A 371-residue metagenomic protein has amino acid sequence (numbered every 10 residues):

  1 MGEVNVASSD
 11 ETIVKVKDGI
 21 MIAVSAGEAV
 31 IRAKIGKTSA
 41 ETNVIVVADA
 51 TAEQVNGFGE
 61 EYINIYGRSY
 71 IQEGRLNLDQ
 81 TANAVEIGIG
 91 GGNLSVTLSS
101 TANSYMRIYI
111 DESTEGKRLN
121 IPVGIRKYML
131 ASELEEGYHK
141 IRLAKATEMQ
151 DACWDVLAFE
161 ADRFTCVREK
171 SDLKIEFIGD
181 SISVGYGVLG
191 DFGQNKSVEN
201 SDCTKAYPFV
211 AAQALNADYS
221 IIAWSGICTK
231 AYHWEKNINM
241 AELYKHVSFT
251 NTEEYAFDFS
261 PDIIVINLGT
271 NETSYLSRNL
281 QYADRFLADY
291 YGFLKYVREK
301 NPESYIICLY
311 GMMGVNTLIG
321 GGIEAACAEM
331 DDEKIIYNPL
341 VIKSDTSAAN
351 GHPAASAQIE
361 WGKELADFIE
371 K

Functional and structural regions predicted by a protein language model:
M1-E53: Extracytoplasmic soluble-region selector
N5, D218-S220, K334-Y337: Conserved beta-strand segments of alpha/beta enzyme cores
S8, K15, T38, D79-T81 (+3 more regions): Residues that act as N-cap/strand-start positions at coil-to-secondary-structure junctions
V47-I178, I182-N200: N-terminal secretory targeting modules
A82, M149, V188, G193-L280 (+3 more regions): Conserved SGNH/GDSL esterase-like catalytic core that processes O-acyl groups on lipids and polysaccharides
K174, D218, S304-Y305: Proline-centered loop/turn at the N-terminus of a beta-strand
Y244-K371: Alpha-helical cap/lid subdomain in secreted, periplasmic, or secretory-pathway luminal O-acyl-processing enzymes
